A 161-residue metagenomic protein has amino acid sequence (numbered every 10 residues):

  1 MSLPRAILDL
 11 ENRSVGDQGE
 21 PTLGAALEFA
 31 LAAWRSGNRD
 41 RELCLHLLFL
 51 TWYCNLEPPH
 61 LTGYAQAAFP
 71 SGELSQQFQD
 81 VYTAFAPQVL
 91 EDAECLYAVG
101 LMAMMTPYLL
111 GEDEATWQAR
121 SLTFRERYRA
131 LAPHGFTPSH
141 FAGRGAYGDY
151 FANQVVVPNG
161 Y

Functional and structural regions predicted by a protein language model:
M1-R13, S36-Y64, L90-L109, P133-V157: Amphipathic alpha-helical repeat scaffolds of TPR domains
R5, D9, Q18-E28, F49-A84 (+1 more regions): Short coil/linker segments at helix-helix boundaries
T22-S36, L43: N-terminal segments that cap or nucleate solenoid repeat domains
L31-N38, Y82-V89, R129: A conserved position within tetratricopeptide repeats
Y161: Polar, enzyme-active/binding microenvironments
